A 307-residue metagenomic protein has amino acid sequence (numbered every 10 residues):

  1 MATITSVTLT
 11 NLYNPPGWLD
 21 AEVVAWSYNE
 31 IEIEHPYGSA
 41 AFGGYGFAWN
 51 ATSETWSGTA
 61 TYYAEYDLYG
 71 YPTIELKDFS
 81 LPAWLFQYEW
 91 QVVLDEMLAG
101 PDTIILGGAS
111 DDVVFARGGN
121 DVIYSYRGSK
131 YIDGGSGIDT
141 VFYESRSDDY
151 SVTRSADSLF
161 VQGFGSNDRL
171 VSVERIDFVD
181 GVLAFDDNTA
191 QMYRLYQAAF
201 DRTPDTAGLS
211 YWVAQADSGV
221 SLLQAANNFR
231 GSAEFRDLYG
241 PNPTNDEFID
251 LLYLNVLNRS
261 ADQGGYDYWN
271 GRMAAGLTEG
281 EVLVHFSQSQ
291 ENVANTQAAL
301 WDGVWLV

Functional and structural regions predicted by a protein language model:
M1-D95: Extracellular or exported targeting regions of proteins
M1-T3, L12-N29, D111, M192-Q215 (+1 more regions): Extracellular/luminal Pro/Thr/Ser-rich low-complexity repeat and linker "mucin-like" segments that act as
L12-A48, I138-G163, N167, Y239-T244 (+2 more regions): Acidic glycine/aspartate-rich repeat arrays in secreted/surface proteins
D95-P101, L106-S110, A116, S125 (+5 more regions): Glycine-centered beta-turn/loop sites at beta-strand termini
L170-V171: C-terminal boundary/linker segments immediately following FHA domains
R175-V307: Substrate/cofactor-recognition hotspot
